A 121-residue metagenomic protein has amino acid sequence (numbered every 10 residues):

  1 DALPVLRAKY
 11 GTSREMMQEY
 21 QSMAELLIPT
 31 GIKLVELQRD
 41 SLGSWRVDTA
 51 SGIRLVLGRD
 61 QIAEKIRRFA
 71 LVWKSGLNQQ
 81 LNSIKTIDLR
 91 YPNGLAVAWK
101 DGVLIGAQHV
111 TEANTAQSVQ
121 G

Functional and structural regions predicted by a protein language model:
D1-G121: Charged, solvent-exposed interaction patches on well-folded alpha/beta domains that mediate macromolecular contacts
